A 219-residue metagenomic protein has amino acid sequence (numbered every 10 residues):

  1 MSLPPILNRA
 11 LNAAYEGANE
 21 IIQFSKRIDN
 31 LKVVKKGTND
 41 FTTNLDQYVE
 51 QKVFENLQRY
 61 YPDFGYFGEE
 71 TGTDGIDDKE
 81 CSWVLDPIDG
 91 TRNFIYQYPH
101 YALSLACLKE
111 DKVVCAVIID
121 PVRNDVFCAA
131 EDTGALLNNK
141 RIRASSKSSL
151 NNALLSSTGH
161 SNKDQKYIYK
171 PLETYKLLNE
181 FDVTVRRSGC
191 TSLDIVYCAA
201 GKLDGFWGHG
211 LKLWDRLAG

Functional and structural regions predicted by a protein language model:
M1-I88: N-terminal subdomain of lithium-sensitive/metallo-dependent phosphomonoesterases centered on the IMPase/IPPase/PAP
I21, D46, L57, T91 (+4 more regions): Residue-level signal for inorganic ion chemistry
D46, E50, E69-E70, D86-D89 (+5 more regions): Acidic active-site catalytic centers that drive phospho-/nucleotidyl reactions and related ester hydrolyses
D77-L136: DPxDG-like acidic metal-binding loop motif
V114, I142-A144: Short, isolated positions in well-ordered beta-strands
A144-G219: An extended, acidic
